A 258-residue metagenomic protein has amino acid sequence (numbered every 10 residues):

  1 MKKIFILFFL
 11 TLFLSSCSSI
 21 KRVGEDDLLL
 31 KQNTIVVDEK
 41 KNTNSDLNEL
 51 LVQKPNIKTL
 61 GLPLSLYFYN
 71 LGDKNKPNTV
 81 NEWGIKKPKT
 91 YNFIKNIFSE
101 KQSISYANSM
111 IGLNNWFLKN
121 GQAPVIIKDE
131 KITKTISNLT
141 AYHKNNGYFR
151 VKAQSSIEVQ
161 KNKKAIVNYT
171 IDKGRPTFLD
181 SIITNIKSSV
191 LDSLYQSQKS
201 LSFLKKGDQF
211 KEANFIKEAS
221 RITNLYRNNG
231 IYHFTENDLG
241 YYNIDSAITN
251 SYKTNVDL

Functional and structural regions predicted by a protein language model:
M1-I4: Positively charged n-region of N-terminal signal peptides that target proteins for export
I6-F8: Sec-dependent N-terminal signal peptides
F13-S16: C-terminal motif of bacterial Sec signal peptides marking the signal peptidase cleavage site
S18-L258: Interaction-mediating elements
